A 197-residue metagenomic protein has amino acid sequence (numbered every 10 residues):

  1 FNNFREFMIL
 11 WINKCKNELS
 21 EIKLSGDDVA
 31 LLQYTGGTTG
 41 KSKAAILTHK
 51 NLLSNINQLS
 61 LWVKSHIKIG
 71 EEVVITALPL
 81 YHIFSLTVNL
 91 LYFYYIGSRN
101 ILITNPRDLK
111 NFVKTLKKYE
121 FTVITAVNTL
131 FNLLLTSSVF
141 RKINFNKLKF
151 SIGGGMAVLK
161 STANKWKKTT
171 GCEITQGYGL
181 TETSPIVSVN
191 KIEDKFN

Functional and structural regions predicted by a protein language model:
F1-L10: Structural core segment of the AMP-binding/adenylate-forming
K14-D27, L32-T76, S98: Conserved adenylate-forming
E21-L24, A45, L78-P79, I101-N105 (+3 more regions): Glycine- and other small-residue-rich loops at beta-strand/loop junctions that grip anionic moieties
V29, P106, N128-T129, M156 (+1 more regions): Alpha-helix N-cap/helix-start capping motif
V29, T35-T38, V74, L80 (+4 more regions): Conserved S/T- and glycine-rich ATP-binding loop of Class I adenylate-forming
L53-V73, I83-V123, S137: Conserved AMP-binding/adenylation subdomain of ANL enzymes
S98, F121-A126, L135-N197: Gly/Ser/Thr-rich phosphate-binding loop
